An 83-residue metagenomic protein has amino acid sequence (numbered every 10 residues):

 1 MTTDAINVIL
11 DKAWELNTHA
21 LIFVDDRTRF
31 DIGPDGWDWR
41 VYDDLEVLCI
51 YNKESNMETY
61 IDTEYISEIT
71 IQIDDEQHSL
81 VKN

Functional and structural regions predicted by a protein language model:
M1-T28, Q72-N83: Short glycine-rich, low-complexity segments
V24-I69: Acidic, low-complexity, intrinsically disordered interaction modules
